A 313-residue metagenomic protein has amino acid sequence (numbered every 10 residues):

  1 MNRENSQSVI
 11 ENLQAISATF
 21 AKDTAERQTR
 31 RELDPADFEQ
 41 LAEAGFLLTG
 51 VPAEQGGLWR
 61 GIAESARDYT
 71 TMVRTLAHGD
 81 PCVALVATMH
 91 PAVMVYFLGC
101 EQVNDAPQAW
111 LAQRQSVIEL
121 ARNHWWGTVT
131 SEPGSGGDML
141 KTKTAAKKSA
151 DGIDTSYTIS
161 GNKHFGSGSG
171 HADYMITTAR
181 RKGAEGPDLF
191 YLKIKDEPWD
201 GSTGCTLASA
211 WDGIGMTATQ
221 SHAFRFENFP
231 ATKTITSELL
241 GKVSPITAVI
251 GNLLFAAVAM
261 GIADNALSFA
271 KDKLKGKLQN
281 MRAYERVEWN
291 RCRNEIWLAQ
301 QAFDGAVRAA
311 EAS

Functional and structural regions predicted by a protein language model:
Q7-A21, A25-A42, V51-Q55: Structured, charged N-terminal subsegments at the starts of enzyme catalytic cores and at intra-chain domain/subunit
N12, I16-T19, I262-F269, E295 (+1 more regions): Amphipathic, well-ordered alpha-helical segments in soluble domains
A25-T29, Q300-S313: C-terminal helix-coil-helix/basic helical segment that borders enzyme active sites and/or dimer interfaces and provides
P35, E39-A42, T49-N162, S167: Glycine-rich flavin
H124, L140-T142, H171-D173, G186 (+3 more regions): A generic structural signal for well-ordered coil/turn residues at beta-strand boundaries that shape enzyme active-site
T130-E132, K148, K163, T178-R181 (+5 more regions): Short, structured patches in soluble enzyme cores that scaffold and shape functional sites
S156, N162-G204: A short core secondary-structure module
A210-W297: Glycine-rich beta->alpha junctions and the first turn(s) of the following alpha-helix
